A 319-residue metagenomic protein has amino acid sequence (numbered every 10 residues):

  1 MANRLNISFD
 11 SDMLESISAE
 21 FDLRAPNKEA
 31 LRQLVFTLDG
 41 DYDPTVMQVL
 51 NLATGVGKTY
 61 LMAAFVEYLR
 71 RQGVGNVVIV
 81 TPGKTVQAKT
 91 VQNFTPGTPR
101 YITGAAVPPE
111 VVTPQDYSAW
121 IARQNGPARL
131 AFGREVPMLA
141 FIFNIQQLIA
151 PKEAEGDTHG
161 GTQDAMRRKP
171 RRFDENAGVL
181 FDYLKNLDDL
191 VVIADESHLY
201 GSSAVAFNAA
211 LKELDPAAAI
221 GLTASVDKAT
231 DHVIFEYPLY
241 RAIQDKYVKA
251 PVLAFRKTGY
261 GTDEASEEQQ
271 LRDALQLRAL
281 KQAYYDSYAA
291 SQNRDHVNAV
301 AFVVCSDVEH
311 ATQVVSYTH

Functional and structural regions predicted by a protein language model:
N6-N51: Conserved pre-motif I regulatory segment
G55: Walker A (P-loop) phosphate-binding loop of P-loop NTPases
K58-E67: Motif I (Walker A/P-loop) of helicase-class P-loop NTPases
G75-T98, V308: Conserved Walker A/P-loop ATP-binding site and its immediately adjacent core in helicase/helicase-like ATPase domains
G104-Q163: Inter-Walker segment of RecA-like/P-loop motor cores
G160-D174, F181-V205, L211-L214: SF2 helicase catalytic motif II
S202-V248: Post-DEXD/H (motif II) to motif III coupling segment of the RecA-like Helicase ATP-binding lobe
L239-Y317: Conserved interdomain linker/interface between the two RecA-like ATPase lobes of SF2 helicase motors
